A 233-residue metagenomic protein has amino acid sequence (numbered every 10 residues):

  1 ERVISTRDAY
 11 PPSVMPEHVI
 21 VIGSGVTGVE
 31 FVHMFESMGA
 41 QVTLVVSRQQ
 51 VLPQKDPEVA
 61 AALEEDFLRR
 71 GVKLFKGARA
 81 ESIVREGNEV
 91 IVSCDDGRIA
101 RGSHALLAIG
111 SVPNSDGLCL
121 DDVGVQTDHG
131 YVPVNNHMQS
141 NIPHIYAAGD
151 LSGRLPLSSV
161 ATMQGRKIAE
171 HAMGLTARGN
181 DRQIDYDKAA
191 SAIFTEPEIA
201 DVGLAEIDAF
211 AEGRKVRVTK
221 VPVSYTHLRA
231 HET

Functional and structural regions predicted by a protein language model:
R2, Q41, K73, Q126 (+1 more regions): Conserved beta-strand segments of alpha/beta enzyme cores
R2-M15, I99-R178: FAD-site-proximal beta/loop scaffold in flavoenzymes
S5-R7, K76-A78, K220: Short loop/edge segments at beta-strand edges and connector loops that shape dinucleotide/nucleotide cofactor-binding
Y10-P11, P16-I20, V26-I91, P156-T162 (+2 more regions): Rossmann-like dinucleotide-binding cores of NAD(P)H-dependent redox enzymes
G23, E30, N135, G149-D150 (+1 more regions): Acidic active-site catalytic centers that drive phospho-/nucleotidyl reactions and related ester hydrolyses
D95-G97: Glycine-centered tight beta-turn/hairpin loop motif at sheet-sheet or coil-to-beta transitions
V216-S224: A glycine-rich dinucleotide-binding beta-alpha-beta segment and adjacent secondary-structure elements that constitute
T226-T233: Conserved small/polar residues in nucleotide/adenosyl-binding loops
